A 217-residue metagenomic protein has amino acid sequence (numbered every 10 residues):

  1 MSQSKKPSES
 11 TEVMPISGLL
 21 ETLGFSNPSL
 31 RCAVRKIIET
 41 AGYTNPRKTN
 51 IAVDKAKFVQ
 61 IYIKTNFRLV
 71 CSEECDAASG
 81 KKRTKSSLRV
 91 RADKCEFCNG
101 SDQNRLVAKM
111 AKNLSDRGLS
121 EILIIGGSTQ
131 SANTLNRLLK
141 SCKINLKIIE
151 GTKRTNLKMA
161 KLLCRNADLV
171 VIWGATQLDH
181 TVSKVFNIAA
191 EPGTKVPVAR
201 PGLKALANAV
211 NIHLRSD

Functional and structural regions predicted by a protein language model:
M1-T65, C71, C75: Long terminal accessory regions outside catalytic cores
K64-F67, R91-K94, G118: Short metal-coordination and nucleic-acid-contact micro-motifs, chiefly zinc-binding Cys/His arrays
S72-S79, N99: Cys/His-coordinated zinc-binding microdomains
A77-K81, N104-R105: Short, non-ligating residues that shape and space the ligands of small metal-coordination modules and catalytic
R89-S101: Cysteine-rich micro-motifs
G100-K112: Short metal-binding segments enriched for Cys and/or His
M110-I144, I148, T152-L163: Redox- and metal-dependent alpha/beta enzyme cores, enriched for Fe-S-associated oxidoreductases and cofactor-handling
A189-D217: Ser/Thr/Gly-rich flexible loops in soluble cytosolic domains mediating phosphotransfer, phosphorylation
